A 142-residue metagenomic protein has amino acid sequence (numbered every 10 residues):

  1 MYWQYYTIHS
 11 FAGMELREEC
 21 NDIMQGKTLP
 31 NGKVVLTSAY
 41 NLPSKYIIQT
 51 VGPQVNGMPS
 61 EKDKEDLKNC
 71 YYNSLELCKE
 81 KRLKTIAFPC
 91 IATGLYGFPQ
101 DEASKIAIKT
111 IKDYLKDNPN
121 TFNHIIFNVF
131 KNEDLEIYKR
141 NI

Functional and structural regions predicted by a protein language model:
M1-I142: Macrodomain-like recognition of ADP-ribose-binding/processing modules
